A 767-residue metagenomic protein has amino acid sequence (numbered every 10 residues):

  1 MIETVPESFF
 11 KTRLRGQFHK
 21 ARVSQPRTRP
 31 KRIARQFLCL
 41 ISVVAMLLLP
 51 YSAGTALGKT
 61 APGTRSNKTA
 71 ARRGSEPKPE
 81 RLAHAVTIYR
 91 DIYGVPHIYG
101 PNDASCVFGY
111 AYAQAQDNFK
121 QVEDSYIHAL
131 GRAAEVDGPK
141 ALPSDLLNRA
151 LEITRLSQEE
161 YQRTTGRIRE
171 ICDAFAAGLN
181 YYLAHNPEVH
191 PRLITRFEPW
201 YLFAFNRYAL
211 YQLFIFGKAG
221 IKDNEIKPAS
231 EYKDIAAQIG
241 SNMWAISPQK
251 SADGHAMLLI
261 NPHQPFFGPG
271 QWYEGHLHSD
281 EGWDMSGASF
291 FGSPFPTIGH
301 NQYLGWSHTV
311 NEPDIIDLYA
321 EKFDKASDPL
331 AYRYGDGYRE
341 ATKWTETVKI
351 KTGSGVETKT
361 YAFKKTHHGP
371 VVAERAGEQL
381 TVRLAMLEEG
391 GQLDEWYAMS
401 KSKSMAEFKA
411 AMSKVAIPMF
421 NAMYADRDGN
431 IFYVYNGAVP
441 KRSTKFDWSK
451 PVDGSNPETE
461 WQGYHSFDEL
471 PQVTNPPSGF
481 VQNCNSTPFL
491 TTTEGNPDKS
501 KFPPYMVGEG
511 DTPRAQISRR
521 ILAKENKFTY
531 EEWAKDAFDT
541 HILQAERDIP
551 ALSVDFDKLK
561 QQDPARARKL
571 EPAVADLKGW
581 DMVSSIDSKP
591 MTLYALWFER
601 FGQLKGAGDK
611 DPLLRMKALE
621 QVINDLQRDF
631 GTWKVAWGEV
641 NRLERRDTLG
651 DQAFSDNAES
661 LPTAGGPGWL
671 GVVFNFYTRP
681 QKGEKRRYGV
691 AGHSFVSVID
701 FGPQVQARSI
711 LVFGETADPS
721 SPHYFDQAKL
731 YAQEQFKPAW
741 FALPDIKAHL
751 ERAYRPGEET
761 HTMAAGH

Functional and structural regions predicted by a protein language model:
M1-A34: N-terminal secretory signal peptides that target proteins for export/translocation
C39-P50: Bacterial N-terminal signal peptides
L48-R65: Signal peptide processing junction and immediate N-terminal pro/mature segment of secreted/exported proteins
R73-S585, S694-H767: Mature extracytoplasmic enzyme cores
I586-F598: Alpha-helical protein-protein interaction/assembly modules
L596-G668: Charged, long alpha-helical assembly modules
A636-K737: C-terminal accessory/interaction regions of large nucleic acid-associated machines
